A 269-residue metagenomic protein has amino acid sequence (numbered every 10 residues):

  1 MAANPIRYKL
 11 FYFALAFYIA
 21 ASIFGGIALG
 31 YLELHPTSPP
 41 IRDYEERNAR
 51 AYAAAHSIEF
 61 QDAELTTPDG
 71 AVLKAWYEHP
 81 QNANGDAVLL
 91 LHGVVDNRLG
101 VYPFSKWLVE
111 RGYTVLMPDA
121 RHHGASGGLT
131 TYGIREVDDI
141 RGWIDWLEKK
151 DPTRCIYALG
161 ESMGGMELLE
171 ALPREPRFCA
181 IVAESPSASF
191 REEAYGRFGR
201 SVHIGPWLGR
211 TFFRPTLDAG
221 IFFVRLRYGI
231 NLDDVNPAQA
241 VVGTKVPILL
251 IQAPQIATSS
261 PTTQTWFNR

Functional and structural regions predicted by a protein language model:
R7-T66: An N-terminal hydrophobic leader/cap segment in hydrolases
V94-W107: The serine-hydrolase catalytic nucleophile loop
G100, T130-D151: Alpha/beta-hydrolase active-site loop
S105-G127: Conserved alpha/beta-hydrolase
D151-S162: Alpha/beta-hydrolase fold nucleophile elbow
P173-I230, Q239: Hydrolase active-site cap/lid region
G243-T244, L250-Q252: Short beta-strand/loop motif that positions the catalytic acidic residue of the alpha/beta-hydrolase fold
A257-T263: Conserved alpha/beta-hydrolase "acid-adjacent" motif
